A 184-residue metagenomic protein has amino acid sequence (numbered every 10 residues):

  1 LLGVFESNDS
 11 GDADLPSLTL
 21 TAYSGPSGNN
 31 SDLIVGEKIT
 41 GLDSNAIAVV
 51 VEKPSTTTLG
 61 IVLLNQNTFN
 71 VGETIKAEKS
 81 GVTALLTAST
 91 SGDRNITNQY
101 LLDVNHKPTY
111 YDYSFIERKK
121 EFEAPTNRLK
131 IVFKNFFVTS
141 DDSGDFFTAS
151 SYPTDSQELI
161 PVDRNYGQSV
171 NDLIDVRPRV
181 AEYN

Functional and structural regions predicted by a protein language model:
L1-N184: Subunit-assembly interface segments of extracellular/virion macromolecular structures
